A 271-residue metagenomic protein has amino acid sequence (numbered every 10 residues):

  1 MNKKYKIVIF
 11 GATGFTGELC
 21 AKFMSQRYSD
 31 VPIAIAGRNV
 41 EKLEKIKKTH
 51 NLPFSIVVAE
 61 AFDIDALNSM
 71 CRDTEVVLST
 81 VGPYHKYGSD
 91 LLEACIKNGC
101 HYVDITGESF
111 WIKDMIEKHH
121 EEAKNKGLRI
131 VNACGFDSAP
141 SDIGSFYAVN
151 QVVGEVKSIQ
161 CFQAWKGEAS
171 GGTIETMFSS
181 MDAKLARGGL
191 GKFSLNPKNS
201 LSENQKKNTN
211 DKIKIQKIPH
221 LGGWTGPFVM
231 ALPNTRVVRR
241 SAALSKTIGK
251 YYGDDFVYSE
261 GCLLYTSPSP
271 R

Functional and structural regions predicted by a protein language model:
F10-K22: N-terminal Rossmann NAD(P)H-binding glycine-rich loop of SDR-like oxidoreductase domains
A36-V40: N-terminal Rossmann-fold cofactor-binding loop
H50-F62: Rossmann-fold cofactor-recognition segment
E60-R72: Conserved Rossmann-fold cofactor-binding substructure of NAD(P)-dependent oxidoreductases
I96-F110: ADP-ribose/adenylate-binding Rossmann-like module
G107-K126: Rossmann-fold NAD(P)-binding glycine/threonine-rich loop
K126-R239: Rossmann-like dinucleotide-binding core of oxidoreductases
Y265-R271: Conserved small/polar residues in nucleotide/adenosyl-binding loops
